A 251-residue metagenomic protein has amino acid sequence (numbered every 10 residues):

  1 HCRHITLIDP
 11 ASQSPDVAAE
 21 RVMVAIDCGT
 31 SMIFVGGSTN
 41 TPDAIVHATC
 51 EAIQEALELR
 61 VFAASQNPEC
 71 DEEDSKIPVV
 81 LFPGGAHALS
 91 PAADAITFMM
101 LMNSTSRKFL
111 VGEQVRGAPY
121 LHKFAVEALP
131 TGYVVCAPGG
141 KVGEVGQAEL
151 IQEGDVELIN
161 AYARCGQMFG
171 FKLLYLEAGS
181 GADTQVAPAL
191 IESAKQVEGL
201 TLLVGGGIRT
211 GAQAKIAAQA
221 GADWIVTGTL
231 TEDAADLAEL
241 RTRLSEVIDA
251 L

Functional and structural regions predicted by a protein language model:
C2-A18, F82-A86, V135-N160, L203-R209: Active-site mouth loops of central-metabolism enzymes
H4-I8, I33-V35, V79-L81, I96-F98 (+4 more regions): Hydrophobic faces of well-ordered beta-strands that scaffold small-molecule active sites in alpha/beta enzyme cores
L7-S14, G139-G140, G154-A161, Q196 (+1 more regions): Alpha/beta catalytic cores of nucleotide-metabolism and tRNA/nucleoside-modifying enzymes
V17-R21, L81, G85-F98, V197-I225: Catalytic cores of alpha/beta
F34-N40, A95, M99-L110, A178-S180 (+2 more regions): Glycine-rich phosphate-binding active-site loops on the catalytic face of alpha/beta enzymes
A44-G84, G117-L129, T184-T210, T242-L251: Alpha-helix-loop-beta-strand connector modules within alpha/beta enzyme cores
H87-F169: Conserved anion-binding
K141-I191, T231-E239: Glycine/Thr-rich beta-alpha phosphate-binding loop at enzyme active sites
